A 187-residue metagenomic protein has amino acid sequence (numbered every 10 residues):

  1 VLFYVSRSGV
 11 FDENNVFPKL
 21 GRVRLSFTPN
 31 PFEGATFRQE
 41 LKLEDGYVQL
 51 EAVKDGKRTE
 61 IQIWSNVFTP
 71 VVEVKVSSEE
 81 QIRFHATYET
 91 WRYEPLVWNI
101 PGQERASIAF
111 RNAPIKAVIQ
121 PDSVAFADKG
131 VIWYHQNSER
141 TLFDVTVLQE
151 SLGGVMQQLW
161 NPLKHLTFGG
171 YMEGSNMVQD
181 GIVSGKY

Functional and structural regions predicted by a protein language model:
V1-Y187: Aromatic-residue-lined binding/catalytic grooves and analogous aromatic/hydrophobic interfacial grooves in multimeric
